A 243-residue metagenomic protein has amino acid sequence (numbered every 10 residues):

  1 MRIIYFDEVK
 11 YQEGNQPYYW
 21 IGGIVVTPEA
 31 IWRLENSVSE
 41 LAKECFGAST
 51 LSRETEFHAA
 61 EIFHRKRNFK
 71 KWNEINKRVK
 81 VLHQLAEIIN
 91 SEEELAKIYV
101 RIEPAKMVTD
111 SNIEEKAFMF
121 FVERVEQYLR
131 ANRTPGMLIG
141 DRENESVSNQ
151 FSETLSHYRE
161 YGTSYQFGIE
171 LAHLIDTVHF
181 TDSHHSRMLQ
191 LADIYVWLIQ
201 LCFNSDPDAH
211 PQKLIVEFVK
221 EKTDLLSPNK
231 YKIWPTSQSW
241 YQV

Functional and structural regions predicted by a protein language model:
M1-V243: Phosphate-ester processing/binding pockets and catalytic centers
